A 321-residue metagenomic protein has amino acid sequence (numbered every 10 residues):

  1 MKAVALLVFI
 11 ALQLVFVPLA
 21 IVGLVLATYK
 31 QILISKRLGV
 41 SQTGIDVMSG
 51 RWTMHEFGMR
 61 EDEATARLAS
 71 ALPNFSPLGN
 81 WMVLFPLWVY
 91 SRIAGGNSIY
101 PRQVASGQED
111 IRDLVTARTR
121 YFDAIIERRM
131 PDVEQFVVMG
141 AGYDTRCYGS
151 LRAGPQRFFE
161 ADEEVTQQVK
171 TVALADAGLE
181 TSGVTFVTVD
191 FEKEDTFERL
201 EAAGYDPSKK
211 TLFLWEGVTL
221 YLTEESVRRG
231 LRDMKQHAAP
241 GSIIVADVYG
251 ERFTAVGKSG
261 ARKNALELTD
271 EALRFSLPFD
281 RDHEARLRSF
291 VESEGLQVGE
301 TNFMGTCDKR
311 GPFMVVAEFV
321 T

Functional and structural regions predicted by a protein language model:
K2-Q135, Y143-V184: Rossmann-like AdoMet
A175-S208: S-adenosyl-L-methionine
F186, D195-E198, Y221-M234: A short, conserved alpha-helix within the catalytic core of class I
Y205-S226: A short SAM/SAH-binding and catalytic strip from SAM-dependent methyltransferases
L231, Q236-R252: Conserved beta-strand signature within the Rossmann-like core of class I S-adenosyl-L-methionine
K258-L277: Short, glycine-/aromatic-enriched active-site segment of Class I SAM-dependent methyltransferases
S276-T301: Short alpha-helix
T301-T321: Core SAM-dependent methyltransferase catalytic element
